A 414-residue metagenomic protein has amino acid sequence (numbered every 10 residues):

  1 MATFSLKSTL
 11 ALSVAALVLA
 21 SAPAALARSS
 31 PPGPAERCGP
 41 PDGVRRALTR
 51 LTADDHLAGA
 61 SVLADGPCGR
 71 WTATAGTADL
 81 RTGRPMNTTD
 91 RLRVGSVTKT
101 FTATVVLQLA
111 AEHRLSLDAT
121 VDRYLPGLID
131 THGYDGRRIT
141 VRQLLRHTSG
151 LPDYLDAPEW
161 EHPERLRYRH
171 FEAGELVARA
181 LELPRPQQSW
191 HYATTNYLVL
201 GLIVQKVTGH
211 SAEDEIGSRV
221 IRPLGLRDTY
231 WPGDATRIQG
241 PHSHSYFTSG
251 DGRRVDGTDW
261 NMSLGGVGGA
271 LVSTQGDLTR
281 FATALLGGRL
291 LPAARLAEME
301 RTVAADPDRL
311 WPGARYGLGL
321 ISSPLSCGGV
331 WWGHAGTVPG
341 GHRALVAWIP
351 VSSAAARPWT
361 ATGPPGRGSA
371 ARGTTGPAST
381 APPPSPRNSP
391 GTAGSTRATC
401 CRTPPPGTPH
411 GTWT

Functional and structural regions predicted by a protein language model:
M1-S29: Secretory targeting and sorting signals
A2-T3, A27-A73, H210, D256-T414: Catalytic loop of the DD-peptidase/beta-lactamase superfamily, centered on the K-T-G motif and neighboring
A15, L63, G95-S96, T100-E112 (+2 more regions): Primarily hydrophobic membrane-targeting regions of prokaryotic envelope proteins
A27, C38, G66, A75 (+1 more regions): Active-site-proximal loop and beta-strand segments within enzyme catalytic domains
L48, C68, K99-T102, V106 (+7 more regions): Residue-level preference for non-acidic, small/hydrophobic
L57-G59, T89, G136, L226: Extracytoplasmic
S61-L63, T72, R93, Q143-R146 (+5 more regions): Structural recognition of the beta-strand scaffold that forms the well-ordered cores of secreted hydrolase catalytic
H132-W332: Short, surface-exposed loop or secondary-structure junction motifs that flank catalytic or metal-binding residues
